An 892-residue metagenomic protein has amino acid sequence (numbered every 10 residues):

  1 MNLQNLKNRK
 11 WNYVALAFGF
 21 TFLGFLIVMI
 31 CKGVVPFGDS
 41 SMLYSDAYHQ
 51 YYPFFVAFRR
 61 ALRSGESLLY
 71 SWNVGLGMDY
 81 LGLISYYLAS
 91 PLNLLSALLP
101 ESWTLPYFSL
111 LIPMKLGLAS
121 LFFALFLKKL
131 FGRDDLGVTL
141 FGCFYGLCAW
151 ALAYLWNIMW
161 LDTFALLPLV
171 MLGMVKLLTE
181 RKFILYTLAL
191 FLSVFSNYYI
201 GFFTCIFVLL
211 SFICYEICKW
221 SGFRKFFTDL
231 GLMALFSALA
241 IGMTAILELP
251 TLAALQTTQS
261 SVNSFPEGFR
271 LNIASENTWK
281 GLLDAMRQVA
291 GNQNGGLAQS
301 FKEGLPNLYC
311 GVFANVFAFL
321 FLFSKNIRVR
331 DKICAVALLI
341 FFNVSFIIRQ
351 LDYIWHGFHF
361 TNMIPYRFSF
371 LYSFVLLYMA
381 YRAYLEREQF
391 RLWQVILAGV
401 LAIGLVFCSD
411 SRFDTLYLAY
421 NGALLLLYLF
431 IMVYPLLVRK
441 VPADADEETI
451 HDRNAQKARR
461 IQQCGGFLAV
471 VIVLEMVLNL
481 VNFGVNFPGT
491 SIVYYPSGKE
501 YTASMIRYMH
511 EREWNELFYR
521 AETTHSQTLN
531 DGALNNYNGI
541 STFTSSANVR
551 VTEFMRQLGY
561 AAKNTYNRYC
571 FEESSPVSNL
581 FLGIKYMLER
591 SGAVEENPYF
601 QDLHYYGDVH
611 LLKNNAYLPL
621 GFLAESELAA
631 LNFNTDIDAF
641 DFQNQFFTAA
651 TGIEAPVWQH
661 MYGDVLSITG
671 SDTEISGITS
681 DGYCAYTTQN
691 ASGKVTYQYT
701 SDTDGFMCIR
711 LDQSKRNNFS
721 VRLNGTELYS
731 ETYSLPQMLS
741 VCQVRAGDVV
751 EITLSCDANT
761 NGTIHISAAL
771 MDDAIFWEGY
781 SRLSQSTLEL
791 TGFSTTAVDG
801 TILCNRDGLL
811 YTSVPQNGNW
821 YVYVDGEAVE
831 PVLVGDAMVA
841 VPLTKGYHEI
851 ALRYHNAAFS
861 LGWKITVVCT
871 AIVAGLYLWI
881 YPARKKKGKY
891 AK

Functional and structural regions predicted by a protein language model:
N5-L6, F54, H660-K892: Active-site-proximal, structured, solvent-exposed surfaces of multi-pass membrane proteins that position macromolecular
N8-Y80, G489-S491, P496, E500-I506 (+2 more regions): Hydrophobic alpha-helical membrane-insertion signals
F20-T21, P113-K129, D135-C218, L232-L252 (+2 more regions): Membrane-embedded helix bundles of polyisoprenyl
C31-F131, L136-P168, L192-S196, L271-D284 (+1 more regions): Active-site lumenal/periplasmic loops and adjacent helix-entry segments of GT-C-fold, multi-pass membrane
S45, H49-L62, P91, F236-K325 (+7 more regions): Periplasmic/ER-lumenal interhelical loops and adjacent helix-loop junctions in multi-pass membrane proteins
R181, I200, I333-Y353, F358-Y501 (+1 more regions): Contiguous transmembrane helix-bundle modules in multi-pass membrane proteins
L190, V471-P496, R507-F581, Y617-P619 (+4 more regions): Extracytoplasmic/lumenal acceptor-recognition loop(s) of multi-pass membrane glycoenzymes
S221-G231, L320-Q350: Membrane-interface helix-loop-helix junctions at transmembrane boundaries of multi-pass membrane enzymes, predominantly
